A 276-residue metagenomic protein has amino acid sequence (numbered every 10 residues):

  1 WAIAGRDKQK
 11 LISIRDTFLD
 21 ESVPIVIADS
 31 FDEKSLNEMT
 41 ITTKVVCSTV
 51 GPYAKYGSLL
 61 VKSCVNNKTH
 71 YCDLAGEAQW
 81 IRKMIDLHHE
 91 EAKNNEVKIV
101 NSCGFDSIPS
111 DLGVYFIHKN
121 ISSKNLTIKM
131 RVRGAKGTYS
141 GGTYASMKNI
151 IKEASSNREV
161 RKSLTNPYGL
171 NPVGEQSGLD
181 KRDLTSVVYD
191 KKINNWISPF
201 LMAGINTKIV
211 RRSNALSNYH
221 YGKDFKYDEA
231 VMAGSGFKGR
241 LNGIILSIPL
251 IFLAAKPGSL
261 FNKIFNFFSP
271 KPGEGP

Functional and structural regions predicted by a protein language model:
W1-K10: Conserved glycine-rich Rossmann-like NAD(P)H-binding loop of the short-chain dehydrogenase/reductase
G5, S22-I27: Conserved residues in the N-terminal Rossmann fold of short-chain dehydrogenase/reductase
I14-E21: Short, conserved SAM-binding/catalytic segment of Class I S-adenosyl-L-methionine-dependent methyltransferases
V26-V45, T49-Y56: Conserved Rossmann-fold cofactor-binding substructure of NAD(P)-dependent oxidoreductases
P52, V61-I81: ADP-ribose/adenylate-binding Rossmann-like module
A75-V97: Rossmann-fold NAD(P)-binding glycine/threonine-rich loop
N94, K119-P276: C-terminal catalytic/substrate-binding lobe primarily of soluble NAD(P)-dependent oxidoreductases
